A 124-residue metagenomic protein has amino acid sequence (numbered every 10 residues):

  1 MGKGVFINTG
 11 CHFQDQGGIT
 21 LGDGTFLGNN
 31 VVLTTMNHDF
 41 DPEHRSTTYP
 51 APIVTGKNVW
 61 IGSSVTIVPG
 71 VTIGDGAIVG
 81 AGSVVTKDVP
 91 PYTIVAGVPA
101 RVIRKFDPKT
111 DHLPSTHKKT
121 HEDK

Functional and structural regions predicted by a protein language model:
M1-T72, V98-P99, R104-T116: Flexible, glycine/small-residue-enriched loop-and-beta-strand segment within the central core of proteins
F6, G74, I78-G80, V84 (+1 more regions): A generic "structured core" feature
G62, V68, G80, V85-T86: Short hydrophobic beta-strand segments in globular cytosolic domains
P90-P91, A96-P99: Acidic, glycine-centered active-site loop in nucleotide-sugar glycosyltransferases
H117-K124: Leloir-type glycosyltransferase catalytic cores
